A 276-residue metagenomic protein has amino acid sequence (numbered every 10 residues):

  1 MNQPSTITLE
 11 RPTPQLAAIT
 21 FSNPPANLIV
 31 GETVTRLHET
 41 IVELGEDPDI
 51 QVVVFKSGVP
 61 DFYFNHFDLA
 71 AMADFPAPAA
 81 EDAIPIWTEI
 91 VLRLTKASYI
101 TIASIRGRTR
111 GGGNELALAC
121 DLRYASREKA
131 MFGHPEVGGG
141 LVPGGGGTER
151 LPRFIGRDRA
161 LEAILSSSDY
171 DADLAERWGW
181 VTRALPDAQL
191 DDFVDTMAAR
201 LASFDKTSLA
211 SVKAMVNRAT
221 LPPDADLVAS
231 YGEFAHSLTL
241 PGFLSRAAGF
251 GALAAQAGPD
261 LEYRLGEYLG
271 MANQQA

Functional and structural regions predicted by a protein language model:
M1-K56, L92: Conserved CoA-thioester-binding segment of acyl-CoA-metabolizing enzymes
M1-P14, N23, P60, S167 (+3 more regions): C-terminal alpha-helix plus adjacent terminal tail
R36, S57-I90, T109: Glycine- (often His-adjacent) and acidic-residue-rich active-site loop that binds/positions the CoA thioester
T40, I86-S98: Catalytic-core regions built around general acid/base machinery
I90, R110-I164, W178, F193 (+1 more regions): CoA-thioester-processing core
Y99-G107: A short, small-residue-rich loop immediately preceding and capping a beta-strand
T101, R123-Y124, A184: Short, well-ordered beta-strand core segments
